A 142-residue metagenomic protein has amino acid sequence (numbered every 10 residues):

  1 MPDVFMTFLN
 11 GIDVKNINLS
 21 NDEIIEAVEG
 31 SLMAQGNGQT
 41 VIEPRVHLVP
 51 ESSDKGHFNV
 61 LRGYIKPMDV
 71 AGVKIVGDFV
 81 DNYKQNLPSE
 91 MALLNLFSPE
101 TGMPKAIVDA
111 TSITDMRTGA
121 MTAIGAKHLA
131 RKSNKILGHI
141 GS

Functional and structural regions predicted by a protein language model:
M1-D115, M121-A123, A130-S133: N-terminal ligand-binding/catalytic initiation module
I140-S142: Glycine-rich Rossmann-fold phosphate-binding loop(s) that bind the pyrophosphate of adenine dinucleotide cofactors
